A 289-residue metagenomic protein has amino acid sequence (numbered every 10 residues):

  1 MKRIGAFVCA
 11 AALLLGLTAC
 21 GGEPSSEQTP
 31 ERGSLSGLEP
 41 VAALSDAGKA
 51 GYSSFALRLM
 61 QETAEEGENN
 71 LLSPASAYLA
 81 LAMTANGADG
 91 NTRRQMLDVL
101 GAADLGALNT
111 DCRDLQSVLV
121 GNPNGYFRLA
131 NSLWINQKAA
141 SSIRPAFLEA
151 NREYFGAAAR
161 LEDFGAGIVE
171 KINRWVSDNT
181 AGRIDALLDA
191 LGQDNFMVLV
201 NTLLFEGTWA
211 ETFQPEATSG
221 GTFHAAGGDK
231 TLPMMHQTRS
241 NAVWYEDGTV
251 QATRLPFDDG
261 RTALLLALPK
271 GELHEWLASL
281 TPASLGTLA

Functional and structural regions predicted by a protein language model:
M1-K2, A289: Short intrinsically disordered, low-complexity coil segments enriched in acidic
K2-F164: Detector for small/aliphatic-rich hydrophobic stretches
G37, A217-G220, A283: A solvent-exposed, charged loop/short amphipathic helix patch at secondary-structure junctions
T63-G67, G248-V250, P282-L288: Short amphipathic beta-strand starts and helix->beta connectors
G67, D111-K270: Non-catalytic, conformational "gating/processing" segments within enzyme and secreted inhibitor domains
A210, E272-A289: Mature, solvent-exposed C-terminal subdomains and processed small-chain segments of exported/organellar
